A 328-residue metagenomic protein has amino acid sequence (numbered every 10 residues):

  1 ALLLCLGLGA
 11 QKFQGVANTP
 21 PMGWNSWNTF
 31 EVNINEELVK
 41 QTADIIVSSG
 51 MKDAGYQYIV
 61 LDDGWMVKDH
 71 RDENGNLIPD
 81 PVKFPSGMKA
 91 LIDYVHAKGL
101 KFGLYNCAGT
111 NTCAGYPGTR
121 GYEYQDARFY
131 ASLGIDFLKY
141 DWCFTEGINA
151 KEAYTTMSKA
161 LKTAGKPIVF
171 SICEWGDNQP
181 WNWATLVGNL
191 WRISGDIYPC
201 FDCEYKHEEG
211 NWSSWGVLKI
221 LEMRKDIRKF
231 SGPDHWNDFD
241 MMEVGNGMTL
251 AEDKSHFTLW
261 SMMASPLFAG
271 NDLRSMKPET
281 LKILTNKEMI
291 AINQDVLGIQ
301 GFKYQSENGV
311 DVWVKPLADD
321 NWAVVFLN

Functional and structural regions predicted by a protein language model:
A1-K12: Bacterial Sec-dependent N-terminal signal peptides
Q11-K40, I45, I168: N-terminal module-boundary/linker segments of secreted carbohydrate-active enzymes
N18-M22, K52-Y58, H96-G103, L133-L138 (+3 more regions): Loop/turn elements at helix/coil->beta-strand transitions in domains of secreted/extracellular proteins
W27-T29, G64, C107-N111, C143-T145 (+3 more regions): Active-site beta-loop-alpha junctions enriched in small/polar residues
T42, I46-G147: Aromatic-lined carbohydrate-binding/catalytic grooves of carbohydrate-active enzymes
V169-D272: Glycan-recognition surfaces
K254-Q305: Catalytic cores of secreted or luminal carbohydrate-active enzymes
W260-M263, F268-G270, S306-N328: Carbohydrate-binding surface patches
